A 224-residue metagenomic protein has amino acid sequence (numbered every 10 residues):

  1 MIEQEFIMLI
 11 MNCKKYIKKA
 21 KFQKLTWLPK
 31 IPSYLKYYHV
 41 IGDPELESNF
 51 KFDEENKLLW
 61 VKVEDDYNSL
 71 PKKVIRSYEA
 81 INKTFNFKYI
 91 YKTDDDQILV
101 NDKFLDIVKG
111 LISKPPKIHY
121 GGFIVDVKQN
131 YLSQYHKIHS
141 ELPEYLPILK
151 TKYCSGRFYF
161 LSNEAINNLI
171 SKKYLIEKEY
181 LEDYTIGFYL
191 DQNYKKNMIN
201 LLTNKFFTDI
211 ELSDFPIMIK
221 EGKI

Functional and structural regions predicted by a protein language model:
M1-K21, L25: N-proximal low-complexity "stem/linker" segments adjacent to membrane-targeting elements
E3-F6, P32-K36, N86-K88, P115-H119 (+1 more regions): Loop/turn elements at helix/coil->beta-strand transitions in domains of secreted/extracellular proteins
M8-I10, Y37-H39, K152-F160: Conserved, well-structured core segments
M11-C13, V40-D43, V61-E64, D94 (+2 more regions): Structured beta-strand/turn binding interfaces of compact recognition modules in eukaryotic regulators
F22-L35: Short, acidic, metal-binding catalytic loop of nucleotide-sugar glycosyltransferases
H39-K88, D102: Active-site-proximal specificity loops/subdomain of glycosyltransferases
P71, Y89, T93, Q97-F188 (+2 more regions): Conserved catalytic core of nucleotide-sugar-dependent glycosyltransferases
I199-I224: Active-site donor/metal-binding and catalytic loop motifs of nucleotide-sugar-dependent glycosylation enzymes
